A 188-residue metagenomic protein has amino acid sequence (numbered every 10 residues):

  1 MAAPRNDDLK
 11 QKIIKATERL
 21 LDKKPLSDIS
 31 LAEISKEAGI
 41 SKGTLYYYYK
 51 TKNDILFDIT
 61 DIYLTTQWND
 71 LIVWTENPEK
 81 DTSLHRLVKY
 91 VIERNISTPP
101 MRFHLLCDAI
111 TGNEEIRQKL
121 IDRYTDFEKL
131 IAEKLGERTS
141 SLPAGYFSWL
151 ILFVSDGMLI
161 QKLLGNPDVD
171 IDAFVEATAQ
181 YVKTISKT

Functional and structural regions predicted by a protein language model:
M1-D8: N-terminal intrinsically disordered/low-complexity leader segments
K12, A16-D54, D58: Helix-turn-helix
D58, L71-S97, E137-T139, F147-I151: Hydrophobic alpha-helical connector segments
D61-W68: Short, basic, alpha-helical segments at the C-terminal edge of helix-turn-helix-like DNA-binding modules
E93-E115: Amphipathic alpha-helical segments used for helix-helix packing
N113, Y124-I151, K183-T188: Hydrophobic alpha-helical bundle segments that form small-molecule/ligand-binding pockets
I116, I121, V169-V182: A beta-strand edge to alpha-helix "cap/lid" segment located at domain peripheries
L142-L164, A173-Y181: Hydrophobic alpha-helical segments that form the core of small-molecule binding pockets and/or dimer interfaces
